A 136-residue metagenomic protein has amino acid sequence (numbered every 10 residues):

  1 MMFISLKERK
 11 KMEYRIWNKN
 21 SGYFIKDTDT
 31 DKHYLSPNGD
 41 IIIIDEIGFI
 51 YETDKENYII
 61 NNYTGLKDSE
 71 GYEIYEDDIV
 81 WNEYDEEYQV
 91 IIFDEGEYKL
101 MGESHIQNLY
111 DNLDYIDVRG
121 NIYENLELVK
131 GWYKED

Functional and structural regions predicted by a protein language model:
M1-D136: Secondary-structure transition motif
